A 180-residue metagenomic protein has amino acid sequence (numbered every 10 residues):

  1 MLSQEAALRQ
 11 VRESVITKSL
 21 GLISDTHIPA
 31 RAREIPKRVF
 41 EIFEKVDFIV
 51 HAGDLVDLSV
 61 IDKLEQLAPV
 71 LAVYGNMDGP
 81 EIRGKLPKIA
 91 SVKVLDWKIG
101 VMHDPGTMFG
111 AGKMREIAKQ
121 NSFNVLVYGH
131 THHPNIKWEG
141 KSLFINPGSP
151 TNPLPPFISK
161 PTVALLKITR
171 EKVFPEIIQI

Functional and structural regions predicted by a protein language model:
M1-S19, N152, A164-I180: Acidic, histidine-bearing metal-coordination/catalytic regions of metal-dependent phosphoesterases
L2-V70, D78-K88, S159-K160: N-terminal active-site segment of His-dependent metallophosphoesterases
E13-G21, S91-G100, W138-F144, I168-E176: Beta-strand-turn-beta hairpins that frame and shape the catalytic cleft of phosphate-ester-processing enzymes
L22-S24, F48-D54, L71-N76, G100-H103 (+2 more regions): Active-site neighborhood of phospho(di)ester-bond hydrolases with catalytic His/Asp-centered motifs
T26, R31-I42, V101-M102, G106-A118: Pre-active-site segment of Zn-dependent metallo-hydrolases
I28-R31, L55-V60, M77-R83, G106-A111 (+2 more regions): Active-site environment of divalent metal-dependent phosphoester hydrolases
L71, F109-F174: Conserved beta-sheet core of the metallophosphoesterase superfamily
L71-F109: Helix-adjacent hinge/juxtasegments
